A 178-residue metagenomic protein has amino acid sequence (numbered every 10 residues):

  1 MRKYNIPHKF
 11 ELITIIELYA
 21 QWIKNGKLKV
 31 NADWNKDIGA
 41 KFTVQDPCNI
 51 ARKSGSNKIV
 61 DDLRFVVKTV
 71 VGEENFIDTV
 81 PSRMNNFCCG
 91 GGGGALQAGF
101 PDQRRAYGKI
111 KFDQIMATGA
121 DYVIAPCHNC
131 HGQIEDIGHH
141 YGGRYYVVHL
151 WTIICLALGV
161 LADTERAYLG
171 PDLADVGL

Functional and structural regions predicted by a protein language model:
M1-L178: Iron-sulfur cluster-binding electron-transfer modules in prokaryotic oxidoreductases
